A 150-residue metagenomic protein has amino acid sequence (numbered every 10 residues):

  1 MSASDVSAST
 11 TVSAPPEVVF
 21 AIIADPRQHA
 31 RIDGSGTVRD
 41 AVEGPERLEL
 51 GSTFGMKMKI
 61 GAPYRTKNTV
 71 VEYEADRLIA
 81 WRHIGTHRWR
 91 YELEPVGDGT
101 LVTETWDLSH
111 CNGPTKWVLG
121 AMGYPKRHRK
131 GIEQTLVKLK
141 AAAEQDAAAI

Functional and structural regions predicted by a protein language model:
M1-P45, K138, I150: Hydrophobic ligand-binding cavity/cleft-lining segments
A3-S9, T53, R65, L78 (+2 more regions): Intrinsic-disorder/low-complexity, polar/charged segments enriched in Ser/Thr/Lys/Arg/Asp/Glu/Gln
S7, R27-T66, Y73-D76: Short beta-edge strand/loop motif at the mouth of beta-sheet-based domains
S9-S13, G55-K57, T69, A80 (+2 more regions): Generic structural detector for well-ordered beta-strands
A14, A62, L108-H110: Beta-strand elements of well-folded, non-transmembrane domains
V19-I23, H29, F54-M56, V70 (+3 more regions): Hydrophobic pocket/interface hotspot
L78, R82-Q134, L139, I150: Beta-strand/loop substructures that line and gate deep hydrophobic ligand-binding cavities in soluble
